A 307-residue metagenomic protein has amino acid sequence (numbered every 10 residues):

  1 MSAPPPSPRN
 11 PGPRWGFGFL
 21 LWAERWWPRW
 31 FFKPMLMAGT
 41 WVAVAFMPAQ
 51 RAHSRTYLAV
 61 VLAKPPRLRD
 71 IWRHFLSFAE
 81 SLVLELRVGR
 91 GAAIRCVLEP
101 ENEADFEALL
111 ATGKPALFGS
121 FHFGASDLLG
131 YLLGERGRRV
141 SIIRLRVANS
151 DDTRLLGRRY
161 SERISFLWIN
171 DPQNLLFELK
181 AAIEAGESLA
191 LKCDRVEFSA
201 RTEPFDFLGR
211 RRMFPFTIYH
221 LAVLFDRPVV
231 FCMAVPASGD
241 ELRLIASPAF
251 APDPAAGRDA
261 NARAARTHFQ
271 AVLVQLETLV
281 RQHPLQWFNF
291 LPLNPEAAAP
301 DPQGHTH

Functional and structural regions predicted by a protein language model:
M1-S120, L155, E162-R163: Membrane-anchoring hydrophobic helices of lipid-metabolizing enzymes
F19, H53, A104, L128 (+4 more regions): Short Gly/charged-rich anion-binding patches and loops
A52-H53, A148-S150, R211-P215: Active-site metal-coordination segments of metallo-dependent hydrolases
P66, T112-D171, A185, S199-E203: Catalytic core of membrane glycerolipid acyltransferases/transacylases, capturing the structured, soluble-facing
A92-L98, S165-D171, F207-G209, A265: Short, flexible loop segments at the rims of nucleotide/cofactor-binding pockets, characterized by
P100-E103, P172-L176: Structural motif corresponding to alpha-helix initiation and N-cap regions
E101, I143-L145, I169, S247-A249 (+1 more regions): Conserved beta-strand termini and adjacent loop/short-helix elements that scaffold enzyme active sites in alpha/beta
L110, E135-R139, Q173-H307: Non-catalytic C-terminal accessory region of glycerolipid acyltransferases and related lyso-lipid remodeling enzymes
